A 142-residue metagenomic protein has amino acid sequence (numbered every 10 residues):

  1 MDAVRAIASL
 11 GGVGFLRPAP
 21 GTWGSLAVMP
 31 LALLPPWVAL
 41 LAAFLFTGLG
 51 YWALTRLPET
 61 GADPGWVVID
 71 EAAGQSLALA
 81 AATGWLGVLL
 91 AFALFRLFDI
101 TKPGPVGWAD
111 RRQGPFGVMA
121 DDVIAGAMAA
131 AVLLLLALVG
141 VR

Functional and structural regions predicted by a protein language model:
M1-L26, W52-L79, R96-M128: Interhelical loop and helix-boundary elements at the membrane-water interface of polytopic inner-membrane proteins
M1-V4, A39-L49: Hydrophobic, membrane-facing alpha-helical anchors
P20, P36-A43, W85-L89: Short, aromatic-rich membrane-interface segments at the entry and exit of alpha-helical transmembrane domains
L26-V38, S76-A82, L133: Interfacial segments of multi-pass membrane proteins
V28, A42-F46, V68-I69: Short, conserved beta-strand edge motifs with alternating hydrophobic and charged residues
A32, A43-W52, L79-A80, A91-I100 (+1 more regions): Alpha-helical transmembrane segments of multi-pass membrane proteins
L133-R142: Juxtamembrane boundary at the C-terminal end of a transmembrane helix
